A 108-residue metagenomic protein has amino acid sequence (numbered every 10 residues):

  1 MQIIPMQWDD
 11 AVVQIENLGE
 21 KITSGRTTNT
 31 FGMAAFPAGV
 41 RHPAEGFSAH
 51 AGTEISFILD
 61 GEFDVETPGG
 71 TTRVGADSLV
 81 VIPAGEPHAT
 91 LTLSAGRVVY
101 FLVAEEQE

Functional and structural regions predicted by a protein language model:
M1-M33, P37-A38, P43-G46: A short, N-terminal "cap"/entry segment at the start of jelly-roll beta-barrel domains of the cupin/DSBH fold
T23-S24, P43-H50, T67, L91-T92: Short histidine-centered beta-strand/loop micro-motifs that create catalytic or ligand/metal-coordination sites
S48-V65: Short, conserved beta-strand element in jelly-roll/cupin
L59-D60, A76, S94: A cytosolic small-molecule/anion-sensing beta-strand core signal
P68-A84: Short acidic-glycine-tyrosine-enriched beta hairpin
A84-E108: Ligand-binding loop in jelly-roll beta-barrel domains
